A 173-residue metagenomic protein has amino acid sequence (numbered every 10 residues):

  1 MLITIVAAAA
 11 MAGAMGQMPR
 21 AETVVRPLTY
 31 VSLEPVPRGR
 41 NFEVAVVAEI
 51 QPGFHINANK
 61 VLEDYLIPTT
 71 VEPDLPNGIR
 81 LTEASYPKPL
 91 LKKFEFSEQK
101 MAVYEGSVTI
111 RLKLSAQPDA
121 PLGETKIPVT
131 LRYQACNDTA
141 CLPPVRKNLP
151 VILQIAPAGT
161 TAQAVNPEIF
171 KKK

Functional and structural regions predicted by a protein language model:
M1-G13: Bacterial N-terminal signal peptides
G13-K173: Extracellular/lumen-exposed scaffold segments
